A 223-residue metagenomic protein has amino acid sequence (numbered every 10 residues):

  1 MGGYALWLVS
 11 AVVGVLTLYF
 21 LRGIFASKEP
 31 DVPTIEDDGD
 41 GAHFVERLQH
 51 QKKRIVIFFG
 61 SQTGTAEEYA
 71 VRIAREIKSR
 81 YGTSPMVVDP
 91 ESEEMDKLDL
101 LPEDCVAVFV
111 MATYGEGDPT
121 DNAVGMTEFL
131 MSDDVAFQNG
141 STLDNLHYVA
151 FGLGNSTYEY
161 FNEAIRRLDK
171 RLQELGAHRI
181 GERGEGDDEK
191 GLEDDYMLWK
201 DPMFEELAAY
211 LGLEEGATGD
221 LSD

Functional and structural regions predicted by a protein language model:
M1-L48, K52-R54, T65, K97 (+2 more regions): FMN-binding flavodoxin-like domain, especially the glycine-rich phosphate-binding loop
R54-R80: Short, charged N-terminal beta->alpha structural module
F58-G60, V88, F151: Generic beta-strand/beta-sheet core signal
A70-M86, R171-A177: Short helix-loop-beta junction
Y81-L100: A short, well-structured beta->alpha microelement
